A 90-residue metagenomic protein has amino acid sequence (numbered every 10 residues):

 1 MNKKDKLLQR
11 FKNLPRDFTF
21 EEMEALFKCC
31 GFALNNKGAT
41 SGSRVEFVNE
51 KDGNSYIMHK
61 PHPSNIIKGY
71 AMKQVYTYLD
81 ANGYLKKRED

Functional and structural regions predicted by a protein language model:
M1-F11: Solvent-exposed, charged helical/coil patches that constitute nucleic-acid or partner-interaction surfaces
Q9-K12, K60-I66: Short histidine-centered catalytic/ligand-binding loop motif
K12-G31: Polyanion-binding surface elements
C29-C30, L34-K60: A short, structured beta-strand/loop element
C30, K87-D90: Extended, charge-rich alpha-helical interface modules
P63-R88: C-terminal structural segments of small proteins and small subunits
